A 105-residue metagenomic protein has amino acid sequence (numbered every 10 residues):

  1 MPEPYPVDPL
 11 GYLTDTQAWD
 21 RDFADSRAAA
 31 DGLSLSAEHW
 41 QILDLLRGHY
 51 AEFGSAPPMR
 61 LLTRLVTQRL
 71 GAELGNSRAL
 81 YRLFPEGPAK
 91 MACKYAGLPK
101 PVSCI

Functional and structural regions predicted by a protein language model:
M1-L35: N-terminal first-folded block
V7, L61, T67-I105: Helix-rich interaction surfaces within compact, conserved domain-sized segments that mediate assembly or partner
Y12, S55, L98: Gly/Ser/Thr-rich helix-start
D15-F23, W40-Q41, S55-P58, R69-A72: Short acidic alpha-helix initiation/capping motifs at coil-to-helix transition points, especially at protein N-termini
L33, W40-L45: Acidic, aromatic-enriched beta-alpha/helix-loop junctions
S34, E52-P58, L80: Short acidic, glycine/proline-enriched loop segments that cap or flank alpha-helices
L43-Y50, T67: Amphipathic alpha-helical segments that form the core helices of the histone-fold
